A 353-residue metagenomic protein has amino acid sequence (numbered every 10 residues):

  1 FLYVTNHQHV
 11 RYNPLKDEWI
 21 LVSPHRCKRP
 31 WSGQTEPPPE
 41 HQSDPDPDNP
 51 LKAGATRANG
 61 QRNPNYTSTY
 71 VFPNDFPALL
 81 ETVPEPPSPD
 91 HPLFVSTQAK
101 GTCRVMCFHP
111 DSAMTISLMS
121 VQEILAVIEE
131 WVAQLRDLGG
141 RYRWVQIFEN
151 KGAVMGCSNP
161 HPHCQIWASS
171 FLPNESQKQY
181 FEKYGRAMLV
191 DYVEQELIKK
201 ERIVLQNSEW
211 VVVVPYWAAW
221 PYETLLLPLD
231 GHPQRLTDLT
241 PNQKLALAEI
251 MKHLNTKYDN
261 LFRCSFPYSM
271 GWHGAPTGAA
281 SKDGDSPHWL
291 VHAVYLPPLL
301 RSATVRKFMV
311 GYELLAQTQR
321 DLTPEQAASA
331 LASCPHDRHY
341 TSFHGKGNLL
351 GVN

Functional and structural regions predicted by a protein language model:
F1-H161, W167-D238, N242, N255-T256 (+2 more regions): Active-site microenvironments that recognize anionic phosphate/pyrophosphate groups
E130, A246, I250: Charged catalytic carboxylate motif
E249-F266: Internal helical hairpin/lid segments
